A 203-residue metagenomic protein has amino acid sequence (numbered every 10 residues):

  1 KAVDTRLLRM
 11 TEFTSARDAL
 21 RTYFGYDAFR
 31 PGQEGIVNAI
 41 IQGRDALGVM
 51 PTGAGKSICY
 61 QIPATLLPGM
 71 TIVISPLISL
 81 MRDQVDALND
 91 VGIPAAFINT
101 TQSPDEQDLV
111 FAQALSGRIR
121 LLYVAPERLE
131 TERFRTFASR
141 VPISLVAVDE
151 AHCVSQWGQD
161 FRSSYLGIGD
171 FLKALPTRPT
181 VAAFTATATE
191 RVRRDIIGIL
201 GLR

Functional and structural regions predicted by a protein language model:
L8-P51: Conserved pre-motif I regulatory segment
R17, I72, I78-V124: Conserved nucleic-acid-binding Ia/Ib motif block in the N-terminal RecA-like helicase ATPase lobe
Q42-G48, G69-M70, R118-R120, T180: Pre-Walker A (Motif I) flank of P-loop NTPase domains
G43-I62, I74: Walker A/P-loop
A54, Q102-L145, C153-Q159: Conserved helix/coil segment N-terminal to the catalytic DExD/H
A64-L66, L88-D90, A112-G117, T136-V141 (+2 more regions): Conserved catalytic network of the ASCE P-loop NTPase/AAA+ motor domain
L77-I78, V124-R128, E150-A151, F184-E190: A short beta-strand-to-loop transition that corresponds to the Sensor-1 phosphate-sensing loop of AAA+ P-loop ATPases
S139-R140, S144-L145, H152-R203: Post-DEXD/H (motif II) to motif III coupling segment of the RecA-like Helicase ATP-binding lobe
